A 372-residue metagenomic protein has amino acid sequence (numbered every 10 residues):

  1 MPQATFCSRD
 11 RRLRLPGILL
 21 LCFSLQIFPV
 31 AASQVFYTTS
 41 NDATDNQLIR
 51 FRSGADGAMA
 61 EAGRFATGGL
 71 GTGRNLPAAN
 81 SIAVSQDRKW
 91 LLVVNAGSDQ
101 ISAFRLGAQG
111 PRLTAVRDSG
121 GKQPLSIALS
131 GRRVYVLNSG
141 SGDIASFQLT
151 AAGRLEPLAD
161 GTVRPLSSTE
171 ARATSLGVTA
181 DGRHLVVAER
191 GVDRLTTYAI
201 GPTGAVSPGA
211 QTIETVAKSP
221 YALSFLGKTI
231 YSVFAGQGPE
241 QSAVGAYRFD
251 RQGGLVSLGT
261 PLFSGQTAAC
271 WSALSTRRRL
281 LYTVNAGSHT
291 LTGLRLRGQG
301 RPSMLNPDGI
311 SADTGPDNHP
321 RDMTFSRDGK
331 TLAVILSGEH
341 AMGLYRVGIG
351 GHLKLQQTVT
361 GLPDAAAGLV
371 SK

Functional and structural regions predicted by a protein language model:
P16-Q26: Bacterial N-terminal signal peptides
N41-A43, S53, A96, S139-S141 (+8 more regions): Short loop/turn segments immediately following the C-termini of beta-strands
D45-I49, Q100, D143-A145, R194-T196 (+3 more regions): Structural motif
F51-A58, F104-Q109, Q148-L155, Y198-A205 (+3 more regions): Short loop/turn segments immediately following beta-strands, especially the blade-tip and inter-blade linker loops
A62-G73, R112-R117, A159-L166, S207-E214 (+3 more regions): A short beta-strand motif characteristic of beta-propeller blades
G68-Q86, S119-R133, V163-H184, E214-Q241 (+3 more regions): Beta-rich, blade/repeat-based domains predominating in secreted/periplasmic proteins but also intracellular
S337-L344, G348-K372: Blade-level signature of beta-propeller repeat domains, shared across WD40, Kelch, NHL, RCC1 and BNR/Asp-box propellers
